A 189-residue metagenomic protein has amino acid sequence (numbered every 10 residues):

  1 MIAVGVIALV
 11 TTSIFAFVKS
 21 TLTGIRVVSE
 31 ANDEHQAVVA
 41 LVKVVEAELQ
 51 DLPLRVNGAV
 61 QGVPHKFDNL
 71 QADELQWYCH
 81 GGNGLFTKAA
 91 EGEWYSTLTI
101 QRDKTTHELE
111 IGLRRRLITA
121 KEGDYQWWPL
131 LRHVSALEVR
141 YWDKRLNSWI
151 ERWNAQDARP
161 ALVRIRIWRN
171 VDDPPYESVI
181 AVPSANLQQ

Functional and structural regions predicted by a protein language model:
M1-V18: N-terminal single-pass transmembrane signal-anchor helix
F17-L117: Extracytoplasmic beta-strand-rich oligomerization domains located immediately C-terminal to a leader/signal peptide
G84-F86, T119-K121, L146-E151: A short, acidic/glycine-rich surface segment
A90-G92, Q126-L131, Q156-R159: A generic structural micro-feature
E91-Y95, D124-W127, D173-E177: Short, mixed charged/polar active-site loops that provide acid/base catalysis or chelate metal/phosphate cofactors
K104, L117-T119, R145, V171: Solvent-exposed strand-loop boundary residues in beta-sheet-rich modules
R116-P129: Short aromatic-glycine motifs in intrinsically disordered, low-complexity regions
H133-Q189: Short linear sequence signals and composition-biased patches located at protein termini or domain-edge surfaces
